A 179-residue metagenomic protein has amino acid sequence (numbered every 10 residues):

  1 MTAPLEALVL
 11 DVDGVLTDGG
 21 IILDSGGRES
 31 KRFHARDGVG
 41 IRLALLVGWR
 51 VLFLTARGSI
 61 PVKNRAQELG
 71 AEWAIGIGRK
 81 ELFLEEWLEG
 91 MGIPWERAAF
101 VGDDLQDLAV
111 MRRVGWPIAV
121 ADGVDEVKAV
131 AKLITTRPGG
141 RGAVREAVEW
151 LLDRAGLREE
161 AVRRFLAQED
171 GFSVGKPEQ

Functional and structural regions predicted by a protein language model:
M1-L82, Q179: Alpha-helical substrate-recognition element adjacent to the catalytic core
G27-H34, L69-A74, E81-Q179: Mg2+-dependent phosphoryl-transfer enzymes with acidic/Ser/Thr/Gly-rich catalytic loops
